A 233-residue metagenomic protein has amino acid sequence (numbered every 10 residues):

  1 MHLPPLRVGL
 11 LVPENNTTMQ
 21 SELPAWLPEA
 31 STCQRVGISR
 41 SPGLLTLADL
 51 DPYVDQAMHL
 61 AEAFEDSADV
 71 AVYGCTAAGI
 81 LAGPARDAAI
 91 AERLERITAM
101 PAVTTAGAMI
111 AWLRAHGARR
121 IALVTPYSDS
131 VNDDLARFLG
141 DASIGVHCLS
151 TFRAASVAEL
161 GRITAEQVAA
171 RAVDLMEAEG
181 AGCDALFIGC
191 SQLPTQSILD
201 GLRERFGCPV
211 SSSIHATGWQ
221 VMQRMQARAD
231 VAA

Functional and structural regions predicted by a protein language model:
M1-H59, V124, D129-T164: N-terminal glycine-rich anion-binding loop in soluble enzyme alpha/beta folds
Y53-S67, A170-G182: Short, well-structured alpha-helical segments in soluble
A57, A61-T105: Glycine/small-residue-rich loop that forms an oxyanion/phosphate-binding "nest" at active or ligand-binding sites
D69-G74, A122-L123, C183-C190: Periplasmic-binding protein-like
Y73, A102-T105, C148, I188 (+1 more regions): General beta-strand structural signal in soluble alpha/beta enzymes
I90-V157, A227: Conserved beta-alpha
A154-E159, F206, V210-D230: Short, flexible loop segments at boundaries between secondary-structure elements
A170-F206, T217-G218: Hydrophobic alpha-helical
